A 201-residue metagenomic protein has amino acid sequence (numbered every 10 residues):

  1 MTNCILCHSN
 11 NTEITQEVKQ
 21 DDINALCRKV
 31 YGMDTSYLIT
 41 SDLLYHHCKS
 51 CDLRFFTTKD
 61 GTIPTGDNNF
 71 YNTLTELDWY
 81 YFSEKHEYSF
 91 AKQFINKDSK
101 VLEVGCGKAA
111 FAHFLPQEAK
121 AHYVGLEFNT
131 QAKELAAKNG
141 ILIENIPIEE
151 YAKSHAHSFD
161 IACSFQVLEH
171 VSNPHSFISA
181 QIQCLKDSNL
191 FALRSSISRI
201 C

Functional and structural regions predicted by a protein language model:
M1-F165, P174-A180: Conserved N-terminal segment of class I S-adenosyl-L-methionine
K120-A121, D187-N189: A short helix->loop->beta-strand "cap" motif at the edges of active sites that frequently abuts
L168: Conserved SAM-binding site of S-adenosyl-L-methionine-dependent methyltransferases, i.e., the hydrophobic residues
V171-S172, L185-D187: Helix-to-beta-strand junctions that scaffold the AdoMet/dcAdoMet cofactor pocket in Class I SAM-dependent enzymes
S188-S196: Conserved beta-strand signature within the Rossmann-like core of class I S-adenosyl-L-methionine
R199-C201: Feature marks short, surface-exposed loop/turn motifs that line or immediately flank catalytic pockets and channel
